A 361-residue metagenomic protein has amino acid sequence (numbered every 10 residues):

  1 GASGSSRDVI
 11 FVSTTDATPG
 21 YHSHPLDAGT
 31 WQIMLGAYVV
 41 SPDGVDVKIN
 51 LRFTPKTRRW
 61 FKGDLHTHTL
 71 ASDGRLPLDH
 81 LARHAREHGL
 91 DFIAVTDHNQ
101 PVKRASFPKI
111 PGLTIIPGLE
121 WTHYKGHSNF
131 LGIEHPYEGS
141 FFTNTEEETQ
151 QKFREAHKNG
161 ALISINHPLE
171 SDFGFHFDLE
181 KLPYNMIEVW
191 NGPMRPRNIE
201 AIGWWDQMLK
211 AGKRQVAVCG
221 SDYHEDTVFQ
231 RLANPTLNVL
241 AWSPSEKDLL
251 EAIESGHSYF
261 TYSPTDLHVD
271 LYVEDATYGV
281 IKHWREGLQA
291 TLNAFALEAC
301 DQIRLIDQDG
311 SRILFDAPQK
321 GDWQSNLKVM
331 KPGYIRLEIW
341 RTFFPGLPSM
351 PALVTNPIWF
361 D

Functional and structural regions predicted by a protein language model:
G1-T18, S311-I313: Surface-exposed beta-strand/loop patches in noncatalytic accessory domains and peripheral targeting/linker segments
S13, A17-Y21, D27-G36: Ligand-binding face of N-terminal immunoglobulin V-set domains in extracellular IgSF glycoproteins
L26-W31, S41-P42, K331-G333: Short tyrosine-centred short linear motifs in exposed loops/low-complexity segments
I33-S41, W340-F344: Short beta-strand-plus-loop segments that form exposed binding edges in beta-rich domains
V40-R52: Edge beta-strands of jelly-roll/beta-sandwich modules across compartments, strongly enriched in secreted/luminal
F53-T54, Y223-D361: C-terminal functional module detector
P55-L182, E188-W205, A211, G220-T227 (+2 more regions): A metal-dependent hydrolase metal-coordination microenvironment
